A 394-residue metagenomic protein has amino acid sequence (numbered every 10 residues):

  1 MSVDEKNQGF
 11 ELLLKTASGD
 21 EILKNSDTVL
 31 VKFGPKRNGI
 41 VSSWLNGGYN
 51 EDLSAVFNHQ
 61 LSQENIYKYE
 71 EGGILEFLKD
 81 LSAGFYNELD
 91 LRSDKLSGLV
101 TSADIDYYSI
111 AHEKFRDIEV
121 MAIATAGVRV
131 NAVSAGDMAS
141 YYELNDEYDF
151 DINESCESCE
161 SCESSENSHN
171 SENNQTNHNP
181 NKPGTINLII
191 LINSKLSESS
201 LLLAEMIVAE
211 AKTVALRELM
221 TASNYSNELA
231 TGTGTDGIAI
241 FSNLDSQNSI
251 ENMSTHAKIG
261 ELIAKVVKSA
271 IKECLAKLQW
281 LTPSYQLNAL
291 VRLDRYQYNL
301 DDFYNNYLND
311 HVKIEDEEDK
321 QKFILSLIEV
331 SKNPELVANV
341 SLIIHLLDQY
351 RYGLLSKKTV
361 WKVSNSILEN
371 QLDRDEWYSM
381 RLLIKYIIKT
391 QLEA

Functional and structural regions predicted by a protein language model:
M1-A394: Alpha/propeptide regions of enzymes that mature by internal proteolysis
